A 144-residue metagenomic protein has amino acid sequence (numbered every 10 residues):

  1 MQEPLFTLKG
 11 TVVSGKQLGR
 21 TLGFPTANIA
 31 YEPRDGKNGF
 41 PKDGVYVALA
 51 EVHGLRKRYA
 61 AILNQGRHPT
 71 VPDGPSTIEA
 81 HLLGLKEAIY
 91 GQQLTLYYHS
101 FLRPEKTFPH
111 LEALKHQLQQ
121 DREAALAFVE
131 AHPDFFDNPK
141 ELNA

Functional and structural regions predicted by a protein language model:
M1-A144: Phosphate/ribose-recognition catalytic cores of enzymes acting on nucleotide-derived substrates
